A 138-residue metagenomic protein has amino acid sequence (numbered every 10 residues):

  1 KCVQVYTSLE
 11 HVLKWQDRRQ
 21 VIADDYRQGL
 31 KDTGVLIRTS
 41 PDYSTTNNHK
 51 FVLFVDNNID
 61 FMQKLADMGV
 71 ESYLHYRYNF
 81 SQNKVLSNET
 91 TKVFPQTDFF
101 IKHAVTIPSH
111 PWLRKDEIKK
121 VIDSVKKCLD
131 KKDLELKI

Functional and structural regions predicted by a protein language model:
K1-I138: PLP-dependent aminotransferase class I/II
